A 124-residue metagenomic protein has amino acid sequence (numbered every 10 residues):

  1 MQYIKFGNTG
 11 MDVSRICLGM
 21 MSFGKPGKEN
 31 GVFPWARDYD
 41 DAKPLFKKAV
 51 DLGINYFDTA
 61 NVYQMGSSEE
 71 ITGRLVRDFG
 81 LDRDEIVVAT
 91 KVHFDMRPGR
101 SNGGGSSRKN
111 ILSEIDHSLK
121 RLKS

Functional and structural regions predicted by a protein language model:
M1-V87: N-terminal binding-site loop/beta-alpha segment at the start of enzyme catalytic domains that lines or forms
S22, V92-M96: Active-site-proximal loop/turn and secondary-structure-junction residues that shape catalytic pockets, frequently
G27-E29, F33, P98-S124: Glycine/proline-rich, positively charged, aromatic-decorated active-site loop/lid region on the catalytic face
A49, K91, R121: Conserved catalytic core of Hanks-type protein kinase domains
Y56-V62, M96-G103: Noncatalytic linker/hinge segments flanking ATPase motor cores
I71-L75, V87, K91, N110-H117: Generic beta-strand or strand-like secondary-structure segments
